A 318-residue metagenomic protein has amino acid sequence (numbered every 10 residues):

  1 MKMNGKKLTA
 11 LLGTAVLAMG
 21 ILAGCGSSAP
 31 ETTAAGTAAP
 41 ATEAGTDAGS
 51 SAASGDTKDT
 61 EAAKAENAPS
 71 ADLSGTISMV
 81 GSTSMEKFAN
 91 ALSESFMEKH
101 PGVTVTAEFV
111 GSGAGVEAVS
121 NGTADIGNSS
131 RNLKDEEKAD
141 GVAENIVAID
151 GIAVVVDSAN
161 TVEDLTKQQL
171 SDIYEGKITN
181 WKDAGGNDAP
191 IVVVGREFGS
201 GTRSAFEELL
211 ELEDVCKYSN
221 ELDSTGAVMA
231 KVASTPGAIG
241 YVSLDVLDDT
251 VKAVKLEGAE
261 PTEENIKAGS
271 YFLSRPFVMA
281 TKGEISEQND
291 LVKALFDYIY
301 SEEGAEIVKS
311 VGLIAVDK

Functional and structural regions predicted by a protein language model:
M1-L11: Bacterial Sec-dependent N-terminal signal peptides
G13-V16: Repetitive helical segments and hydrophobic/amphipathic motifs
G20-G24: C-terminal motif of bacterial Sec signal peptides marking the signal peptidase cleavage site
G26-K318: Exported/periplasmic ABC-transporter solute-binding proteins
